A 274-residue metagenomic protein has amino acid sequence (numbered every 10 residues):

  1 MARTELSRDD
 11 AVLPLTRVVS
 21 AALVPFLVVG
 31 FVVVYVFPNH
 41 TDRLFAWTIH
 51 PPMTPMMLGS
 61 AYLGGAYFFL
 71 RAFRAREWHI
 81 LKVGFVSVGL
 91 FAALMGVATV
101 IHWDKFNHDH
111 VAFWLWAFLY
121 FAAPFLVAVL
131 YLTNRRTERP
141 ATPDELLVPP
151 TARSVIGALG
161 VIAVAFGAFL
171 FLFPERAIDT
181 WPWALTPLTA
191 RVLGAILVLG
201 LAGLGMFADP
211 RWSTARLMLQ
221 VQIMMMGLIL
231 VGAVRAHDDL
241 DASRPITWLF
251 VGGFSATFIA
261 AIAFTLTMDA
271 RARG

Functional and structural regions predicted by a protein language model:
A2-G84, R176-P182, I246, F264 (+1 more regions): An N-terminus-focused feature that recognizes amino-terminal "leader" regions
L13-V32, E138-P210: Surface-exposed interaction/gating patches
L23, F85-L94, V148-I162, L219-L228: Transmembrane alpha-helical segments of multi-pass membrane proteins
F26, L188-I196, L219-I229, F254-S255: Alpha-helical transmembrane segments of multi-pass membrane proteins
V36-R43, T99-H108, F171-D179, A233-D241: Juxtamembrane "helix-exit" motif on the non-cytosolic side of transmembrane helices
M53-L70, L90, L188-A208, M224: Core segments of alpha-helical transmembrane spans in multipass integral membrane proteins
G64-E138, L228, G232, A242-R271: Hydrophobic, ordered structural segments
W183, D209-L217, V234-F250: Extracellular/periplasmic helix-loop-helix junctions in multi-pass membrane proteins
